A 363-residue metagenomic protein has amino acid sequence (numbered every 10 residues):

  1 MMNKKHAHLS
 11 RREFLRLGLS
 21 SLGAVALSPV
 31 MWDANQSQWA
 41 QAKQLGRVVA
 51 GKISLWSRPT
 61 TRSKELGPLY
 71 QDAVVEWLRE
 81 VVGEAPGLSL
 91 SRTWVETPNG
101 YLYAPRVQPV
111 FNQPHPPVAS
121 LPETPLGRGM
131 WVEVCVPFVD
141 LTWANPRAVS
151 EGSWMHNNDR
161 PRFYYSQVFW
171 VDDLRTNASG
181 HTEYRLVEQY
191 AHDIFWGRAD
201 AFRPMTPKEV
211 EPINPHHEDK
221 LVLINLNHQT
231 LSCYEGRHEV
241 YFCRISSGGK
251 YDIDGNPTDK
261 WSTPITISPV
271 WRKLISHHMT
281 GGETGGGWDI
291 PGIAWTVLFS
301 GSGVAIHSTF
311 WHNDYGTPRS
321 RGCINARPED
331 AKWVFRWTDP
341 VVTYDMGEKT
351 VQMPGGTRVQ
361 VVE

Functional and structural regions predicted by a protein language model:
M1-E13, S21-G23, N35-Q36: N-terminal secretory signal peptides
L22-G23, M31-P59, G67-Q71, V110-F163 (+1 more regions): SH3-family beta-barrel domains
Q38-A40, T93-P137, V187-H217: Boundary regions of SH3-family modules and the immediately adjacent low-complexity/disordered segments in eukaryotic
L55-S57, A85-G87, P105-R106, L231-C233 (+1 more regions): Short, solvent-exposed loop/turn elements at domain surfaces
L66-F111, P161-F202: SH3/SH3-like beta-barrel superfamily modules
G67-A73, Q229, E329-R336: Solvent-exposed, polar/charged alpha-helical surfaces in well-ordered, non-transmembrane soluble domains, broadly
D173-T266: Cell wall/extracellular polymer interaction/catalysis modules
P215-H217, Y241, D252, T258-T263 (+1 more regions): Exported/periplasmic cell-wall-interacting domains
